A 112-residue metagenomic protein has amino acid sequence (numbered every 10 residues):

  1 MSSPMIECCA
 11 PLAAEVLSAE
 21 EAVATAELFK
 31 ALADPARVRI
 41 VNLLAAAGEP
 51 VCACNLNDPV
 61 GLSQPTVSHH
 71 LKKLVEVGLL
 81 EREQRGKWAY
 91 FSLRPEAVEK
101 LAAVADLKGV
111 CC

Functional and structural regions predicted by a protein language model:
M1-A24, A45-A47, P95-C112: Amphipathic alpha-helical dimerization/coiled-coil segments that flank or bridge DNA-binding/regulatory modules
A19, V23-S63, R85, A89-A97: N-terminal helix-turn-helix DNA-binding core of bacterial DNA-binding proteins
P35, L74, K100, V104: Solvent-exposed, charged/polar functional surfaces in cytosolic regulatory/catalytic domains
D58, V75-E76: Alpha-helical residues within the helix-turn-helix
Q64-V67, S92, D106-G109: Glycine-rich loops and low-complexity Gly/Arg-rich segments that provide flexible linkers or classic glycine-based
S68-K72, K87: Base-recognition residues in the alpha-helical recognition helix of bacterial helix-turn-helix
